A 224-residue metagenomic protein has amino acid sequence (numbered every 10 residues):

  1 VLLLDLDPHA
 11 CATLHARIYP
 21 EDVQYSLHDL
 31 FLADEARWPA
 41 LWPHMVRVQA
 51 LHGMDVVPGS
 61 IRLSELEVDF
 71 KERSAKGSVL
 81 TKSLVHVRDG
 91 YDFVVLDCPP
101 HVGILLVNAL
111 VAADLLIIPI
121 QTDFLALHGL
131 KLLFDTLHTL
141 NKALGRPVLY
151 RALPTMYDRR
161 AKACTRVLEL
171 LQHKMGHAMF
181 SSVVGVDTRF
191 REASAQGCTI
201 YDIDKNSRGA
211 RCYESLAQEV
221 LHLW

Functional and structural regions predicted by a protein language model:
V1-W224: P-loop NTP-binding core
